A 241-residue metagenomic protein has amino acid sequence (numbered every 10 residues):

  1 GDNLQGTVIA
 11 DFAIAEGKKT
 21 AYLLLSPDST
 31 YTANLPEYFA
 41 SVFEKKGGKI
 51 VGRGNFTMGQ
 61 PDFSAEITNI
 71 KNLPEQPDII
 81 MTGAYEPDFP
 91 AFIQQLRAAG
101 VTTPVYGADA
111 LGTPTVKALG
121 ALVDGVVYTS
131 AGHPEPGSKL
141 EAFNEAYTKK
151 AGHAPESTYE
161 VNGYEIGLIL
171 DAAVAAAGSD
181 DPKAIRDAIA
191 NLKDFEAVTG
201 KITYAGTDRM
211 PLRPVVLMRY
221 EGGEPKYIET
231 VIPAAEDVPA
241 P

Functional and structural regions predicted by a protein language model:
G1-M58, L170: An alpha-beta-alpha
Q5, I9, G17, Y31 (+9 more regions): Stable alpha-helical elements in mature extracytoplasmic
D11-K19, A40-G48, T68-E75, Q94-V101 (+3 more regions): Sec-exported extracytoplasmic/periplasmic mature domains
L24-L25, T82-G83, E160: Active-site-adjacent beta-strand anchor residues
L35-T129: Extracellular/periplasmic bilobed ligand-binding domains
G54-F56, I202, T230-P233: Generic detection of short hydrophobic beta-strand segments and adjacent strand-loop junctions
I93-Y164, D171, A175, P225-P239: Extracellular/periplasmic periplasmic-binding protein-like sensory domains
K149-E160, D171-Y227: Segments of small-molecule ligand-sensing domains
